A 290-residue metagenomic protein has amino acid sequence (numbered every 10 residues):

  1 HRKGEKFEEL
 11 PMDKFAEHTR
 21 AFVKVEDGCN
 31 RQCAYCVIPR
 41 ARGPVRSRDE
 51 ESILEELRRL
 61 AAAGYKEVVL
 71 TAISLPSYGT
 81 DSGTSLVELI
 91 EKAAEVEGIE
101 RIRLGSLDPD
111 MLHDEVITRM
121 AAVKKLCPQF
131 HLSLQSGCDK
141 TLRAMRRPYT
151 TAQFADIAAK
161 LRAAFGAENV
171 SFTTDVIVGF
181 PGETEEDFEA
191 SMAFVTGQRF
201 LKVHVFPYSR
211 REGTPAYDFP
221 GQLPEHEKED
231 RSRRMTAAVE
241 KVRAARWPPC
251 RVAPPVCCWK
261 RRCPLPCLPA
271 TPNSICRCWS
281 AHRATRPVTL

Functional and structural regions predicted by a protein language model:
H1-Y78, E115, M120, L126 (+5 more regions): Proteins enriched for Cys/Gly/acidic motifs involved in redox and nucleic-acid/cofactor modification
F22-K24, R103, L142, I177 (+2 more regions): Short aromatic/hydrophobic contact patches that present stacked aromatics for nucleic-acid/ligand binding
R31, G43, P76, D110 (+3 more regions): Glycine-centered loop/turn positions within well-structured domains that cap or flank conserved ligand/cofactor-binding
R42-G43, R143-Y149, D218-L223: Short glycine-enriched, charge-decorated loop/helix-capping segments at active-site entrances that position
A62-E185: Conserved SAM/AdoMet-binding glycine-rich loop
L132, D175, V195, V203 (+2 more regions): Hydrophobic, well-ordered secondary-structure elements that form the walls of internal hydrophobic environments
E183, G197-F200: Contiguous mid-protein beta-loop-alpha structural module that forms a pocket-lining wall or clamp of enzyme active
D218-L290: Terminal RNA-binding accessory module
